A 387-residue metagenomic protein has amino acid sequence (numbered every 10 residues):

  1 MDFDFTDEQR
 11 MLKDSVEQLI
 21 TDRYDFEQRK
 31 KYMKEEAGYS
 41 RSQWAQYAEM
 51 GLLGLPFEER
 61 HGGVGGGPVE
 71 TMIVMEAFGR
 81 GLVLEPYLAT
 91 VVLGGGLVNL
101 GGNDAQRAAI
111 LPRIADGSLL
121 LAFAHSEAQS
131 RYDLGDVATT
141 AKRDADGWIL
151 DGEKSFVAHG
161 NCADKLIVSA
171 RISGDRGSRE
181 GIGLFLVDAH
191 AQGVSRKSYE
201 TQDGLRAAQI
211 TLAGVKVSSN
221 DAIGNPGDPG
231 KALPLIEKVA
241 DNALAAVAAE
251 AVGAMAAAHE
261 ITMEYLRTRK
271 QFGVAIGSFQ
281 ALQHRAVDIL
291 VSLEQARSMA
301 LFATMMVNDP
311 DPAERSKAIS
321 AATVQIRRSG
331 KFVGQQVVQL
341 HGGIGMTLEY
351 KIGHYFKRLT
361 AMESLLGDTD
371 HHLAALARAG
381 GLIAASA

Functional and structural regions predicted by a protein language model:
M1-L82, G101-A105, R113, G117 (+3 more regions): Alpha-helical interface subdomain recognition
G65-V74, D133-V137, V187, T211 (+2 more regions): Structural signature of FAD isoalloxazine-binding scaffolds in flavoprotein oxidoreductases
V83-A105: N-terminal glycine-rich flavin-associated loop
N99-G102, K142, V168-R171, L186-D188 (+1 more regions): Short beta-strand-to-turn element immediately C-terminal to the catalytic PLP-Schiff-base lysine in fold type I
G117-S126: A short, Trp-centered hydrophobic/proline-enriched beta-strand micro-motif
D133-D151: Cytochrome P450 C-terminal beta-domain/meander region
D136-A138, D188-A222: Flexible, small-/acidic-enriched active-site or ligand-binding loops
D151-S195: A short core secondary-structure module
